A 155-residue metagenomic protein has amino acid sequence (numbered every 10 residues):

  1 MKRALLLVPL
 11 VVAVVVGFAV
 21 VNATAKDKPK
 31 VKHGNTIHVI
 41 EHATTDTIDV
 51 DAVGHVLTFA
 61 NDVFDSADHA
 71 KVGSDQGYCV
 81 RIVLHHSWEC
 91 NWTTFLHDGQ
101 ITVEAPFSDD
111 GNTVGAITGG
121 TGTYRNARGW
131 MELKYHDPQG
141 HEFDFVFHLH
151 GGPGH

Functional and structural regions predicted by a protein language model:
M1-A4: Positively charged n-region of N-terminal signal peptides that target proteins for export
L7, V16-V31: C-terminal region of N-terminal signal peptides and the immediate post-cleavage residues of exported proteins
K26-H155: Beta-strand-enriched cores of mature, soluble protein domains
